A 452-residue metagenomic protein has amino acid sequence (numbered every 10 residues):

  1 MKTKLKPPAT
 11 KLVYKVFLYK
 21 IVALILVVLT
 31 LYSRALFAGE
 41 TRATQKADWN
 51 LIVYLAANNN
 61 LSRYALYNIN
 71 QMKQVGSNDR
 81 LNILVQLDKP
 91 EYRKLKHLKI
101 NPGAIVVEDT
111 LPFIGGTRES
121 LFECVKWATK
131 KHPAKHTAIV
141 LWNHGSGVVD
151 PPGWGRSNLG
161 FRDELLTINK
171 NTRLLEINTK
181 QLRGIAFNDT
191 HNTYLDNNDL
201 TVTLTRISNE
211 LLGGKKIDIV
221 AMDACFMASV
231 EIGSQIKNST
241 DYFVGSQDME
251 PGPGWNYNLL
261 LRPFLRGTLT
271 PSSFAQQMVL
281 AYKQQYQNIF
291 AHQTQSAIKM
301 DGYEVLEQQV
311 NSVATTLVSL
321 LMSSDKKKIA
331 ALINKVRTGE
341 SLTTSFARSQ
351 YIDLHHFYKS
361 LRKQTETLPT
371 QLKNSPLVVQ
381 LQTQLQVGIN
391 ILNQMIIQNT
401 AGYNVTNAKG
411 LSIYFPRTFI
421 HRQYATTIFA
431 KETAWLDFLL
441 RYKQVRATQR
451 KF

Functional and structural regions predicted by a protein language model:
K4-V22: Bacterial N-terminal signal peptides that target proteins for export
K20-Y32: Bacterial N-terminal signal peptides
I25, A35-L36, D223: Cleavable N-terminal signal peptides
G39-K135: N-terminal extension/subdomain marker
A43-T44, D163-F452: Terminal, contiguous helix-loop blocks that mediate binding/assembly
N50-L55, N82-L87, T137-L141, D218-M222 (+2 more regions): Structural recognition of the beta-strand scaffold that forms the well-ordered cores of secreted hydrolase catalytic
N60-A65, Y92-L95, G147-P152, M227-I232 (+2 more regions): Extracytoplasmic/secreted cell-surface and envelope-processing proteins
V85-D109, H136, V140-Y194, D248: Surface-exposed loop and adjacent secondary-structure segments within mature catalytic domains
